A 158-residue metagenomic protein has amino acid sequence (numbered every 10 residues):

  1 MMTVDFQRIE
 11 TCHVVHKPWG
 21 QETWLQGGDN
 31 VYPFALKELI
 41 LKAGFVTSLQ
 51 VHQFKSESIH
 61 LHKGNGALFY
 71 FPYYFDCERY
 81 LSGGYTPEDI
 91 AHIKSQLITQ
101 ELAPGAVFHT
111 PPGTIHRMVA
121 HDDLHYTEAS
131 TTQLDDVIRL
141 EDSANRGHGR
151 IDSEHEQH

Functional and structural regions predicted by a protein language model:
M1-K37, K42, V46-L49, I90-H92 (+4 more regions): A short, N-terminal "cap"/entry segment at the start of jelly-roll beta-barrel domains of the cupin/DSBH fold
G20, G64-G66, D136: Glycine-centered small-residue hotspots that permit tight backbone geometry or close packing
E22, F54-K55, G105-V107: A short, sequence-level motif marking secondary-structure junctions
V31-P33, Q53, H121: A generic fold-level signal
E38-K42, V51-D76, Y80-T86, A129: Short, conserved beta-strand element in jelly-roll/cupin
S48-Q50, I59, L68-Y70, Q100 (+3 more regions): Short beta-strand His + acidic residue motifs that chelate non-heme Fe in jelly-roll/DSBH and cupin folds
Y73-I115: Short acidic-glycine-tyrosine-enriched beta hairpin
R79, G83-P87, H92, I115-H158: Double-stranded beta-helix
